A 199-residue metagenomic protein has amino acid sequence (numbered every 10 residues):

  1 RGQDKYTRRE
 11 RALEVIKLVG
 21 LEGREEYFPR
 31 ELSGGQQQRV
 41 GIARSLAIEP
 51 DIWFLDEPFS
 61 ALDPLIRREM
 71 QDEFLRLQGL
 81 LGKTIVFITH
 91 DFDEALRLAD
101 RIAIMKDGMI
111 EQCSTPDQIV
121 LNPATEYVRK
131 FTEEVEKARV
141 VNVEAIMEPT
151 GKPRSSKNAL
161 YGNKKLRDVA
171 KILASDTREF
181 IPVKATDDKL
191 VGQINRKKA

Functional and structural regions predicted by a protein language model:
Y6-R24: Conserved ABC ATPase "signature" region
F28-L32, Q36: Conserved ABC ATPase signature
I42: Hydrophobic anchor residue at the start of the ABC signature
A47-D51: A short, proline-enriched helix->beta-strand linker immediately N-terminal to the Walker B motif in ABC-type P-loop
W53-D56: Catalytic Walker B motif of ABC-type/P-loop ATPase nucleotide-binding domains
C113-S114, N122, Q193: ABC ATPase "signature
S155-D187, G192-A199: The conserved cystathionine-beta-synthase
